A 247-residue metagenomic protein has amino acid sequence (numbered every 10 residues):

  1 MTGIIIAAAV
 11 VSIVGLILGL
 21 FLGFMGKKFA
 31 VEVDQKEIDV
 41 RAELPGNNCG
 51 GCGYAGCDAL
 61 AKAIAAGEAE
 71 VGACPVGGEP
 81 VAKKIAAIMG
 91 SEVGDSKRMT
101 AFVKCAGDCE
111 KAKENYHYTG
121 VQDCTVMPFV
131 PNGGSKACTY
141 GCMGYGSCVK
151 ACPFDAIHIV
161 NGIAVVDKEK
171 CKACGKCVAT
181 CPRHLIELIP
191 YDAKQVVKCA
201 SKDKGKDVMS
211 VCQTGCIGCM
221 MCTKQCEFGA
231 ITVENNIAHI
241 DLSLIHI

Functional and structural regions predicted by a protein language model:
T2-Q225, G229-T232: Ferredoxin-type iron-sulfur electron-transfer modules and their immediate structural context
A164-D167, I237-D241: A generic structural motif
I245-I247: Conserved small/polar residues in nucleotide/adenosyl-binding loops
